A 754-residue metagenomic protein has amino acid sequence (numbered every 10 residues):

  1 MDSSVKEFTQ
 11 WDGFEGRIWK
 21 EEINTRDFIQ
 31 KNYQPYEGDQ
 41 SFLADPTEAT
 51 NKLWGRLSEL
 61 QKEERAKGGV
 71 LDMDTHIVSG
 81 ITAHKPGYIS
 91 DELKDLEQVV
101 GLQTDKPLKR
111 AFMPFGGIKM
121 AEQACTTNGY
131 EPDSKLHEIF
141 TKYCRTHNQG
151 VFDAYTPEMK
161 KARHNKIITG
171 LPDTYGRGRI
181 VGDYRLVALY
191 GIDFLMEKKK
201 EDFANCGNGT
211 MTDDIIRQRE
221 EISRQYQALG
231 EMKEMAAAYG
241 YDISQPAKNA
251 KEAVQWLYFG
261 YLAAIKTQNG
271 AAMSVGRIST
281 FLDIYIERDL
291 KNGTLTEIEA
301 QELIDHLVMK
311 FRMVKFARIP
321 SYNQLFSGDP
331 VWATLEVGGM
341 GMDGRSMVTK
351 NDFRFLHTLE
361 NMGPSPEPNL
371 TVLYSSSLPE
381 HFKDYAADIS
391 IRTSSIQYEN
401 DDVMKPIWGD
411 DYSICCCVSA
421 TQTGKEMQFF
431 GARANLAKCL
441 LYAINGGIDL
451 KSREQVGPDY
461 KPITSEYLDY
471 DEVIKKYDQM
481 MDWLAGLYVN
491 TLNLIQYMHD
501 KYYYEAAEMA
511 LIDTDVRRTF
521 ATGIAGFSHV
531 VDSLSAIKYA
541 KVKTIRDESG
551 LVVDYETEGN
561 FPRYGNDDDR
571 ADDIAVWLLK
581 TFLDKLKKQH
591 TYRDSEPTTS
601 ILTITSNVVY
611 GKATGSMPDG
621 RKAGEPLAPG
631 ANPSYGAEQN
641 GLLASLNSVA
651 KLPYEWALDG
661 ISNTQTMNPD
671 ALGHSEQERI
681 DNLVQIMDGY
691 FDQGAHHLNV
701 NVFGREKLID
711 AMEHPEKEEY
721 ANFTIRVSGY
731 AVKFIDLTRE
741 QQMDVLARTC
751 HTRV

Functional and structural regions predicted by a protein language model:
D2-V754: Conserved catalytic cores of very large enzyme subunits
